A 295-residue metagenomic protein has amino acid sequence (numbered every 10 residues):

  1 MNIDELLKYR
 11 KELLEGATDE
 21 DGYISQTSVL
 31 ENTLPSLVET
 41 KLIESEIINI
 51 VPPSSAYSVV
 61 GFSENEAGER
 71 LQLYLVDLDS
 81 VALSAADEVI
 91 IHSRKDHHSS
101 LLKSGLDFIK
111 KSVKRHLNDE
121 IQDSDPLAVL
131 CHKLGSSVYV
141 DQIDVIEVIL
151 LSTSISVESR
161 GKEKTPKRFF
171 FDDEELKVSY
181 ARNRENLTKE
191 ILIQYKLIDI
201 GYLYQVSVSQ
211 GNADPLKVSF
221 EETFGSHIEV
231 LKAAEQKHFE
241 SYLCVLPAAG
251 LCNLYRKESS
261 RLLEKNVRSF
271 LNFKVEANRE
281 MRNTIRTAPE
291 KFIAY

Functional and structural regions predicted by a protein language model:
M1-L7: Nuclease-adjacent, charged terminal/linker segments that flank catalytic cores
E5, E12-I285: N-terminal extension/subdomain marker
E290-Y295: A sequence-level detector for short glycine-anchored, His/Arg-bearing signature motifs that mark catalytic or binding
